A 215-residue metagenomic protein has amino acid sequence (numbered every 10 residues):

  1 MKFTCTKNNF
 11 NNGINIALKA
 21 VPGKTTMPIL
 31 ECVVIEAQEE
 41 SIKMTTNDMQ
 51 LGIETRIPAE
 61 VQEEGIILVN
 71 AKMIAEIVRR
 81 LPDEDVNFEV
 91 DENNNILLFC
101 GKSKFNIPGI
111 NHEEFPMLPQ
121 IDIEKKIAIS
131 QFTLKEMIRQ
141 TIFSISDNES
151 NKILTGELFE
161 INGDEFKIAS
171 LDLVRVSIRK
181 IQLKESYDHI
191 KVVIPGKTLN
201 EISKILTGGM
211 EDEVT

Functional and structural regions predicted by a protein language model:
M1-T215: Structural preference for solvent-exposed beta-strand-turn elements and adjacent flexible terminal/loop segments within
